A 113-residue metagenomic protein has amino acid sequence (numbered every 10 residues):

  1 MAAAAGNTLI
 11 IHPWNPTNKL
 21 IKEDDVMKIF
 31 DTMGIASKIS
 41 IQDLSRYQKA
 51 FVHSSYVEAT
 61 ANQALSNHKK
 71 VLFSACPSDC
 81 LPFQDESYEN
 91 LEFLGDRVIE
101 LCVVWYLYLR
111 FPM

Functional and structural regions predicted by a protein language model:
M1-M113: Double-stranded RNA-binding/processing signature
